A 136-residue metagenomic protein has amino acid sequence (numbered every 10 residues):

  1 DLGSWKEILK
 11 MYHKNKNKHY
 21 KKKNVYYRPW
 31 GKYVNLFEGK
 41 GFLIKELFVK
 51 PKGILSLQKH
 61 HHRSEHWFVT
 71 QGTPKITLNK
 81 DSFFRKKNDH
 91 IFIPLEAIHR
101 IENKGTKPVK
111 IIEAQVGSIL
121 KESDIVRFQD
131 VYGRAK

Functional and structural regions predicted by a protein language model:
D1-I91, H99, L120, V126: Left-handed beta-helix
R100-K136: Double-stranded beta-helix
